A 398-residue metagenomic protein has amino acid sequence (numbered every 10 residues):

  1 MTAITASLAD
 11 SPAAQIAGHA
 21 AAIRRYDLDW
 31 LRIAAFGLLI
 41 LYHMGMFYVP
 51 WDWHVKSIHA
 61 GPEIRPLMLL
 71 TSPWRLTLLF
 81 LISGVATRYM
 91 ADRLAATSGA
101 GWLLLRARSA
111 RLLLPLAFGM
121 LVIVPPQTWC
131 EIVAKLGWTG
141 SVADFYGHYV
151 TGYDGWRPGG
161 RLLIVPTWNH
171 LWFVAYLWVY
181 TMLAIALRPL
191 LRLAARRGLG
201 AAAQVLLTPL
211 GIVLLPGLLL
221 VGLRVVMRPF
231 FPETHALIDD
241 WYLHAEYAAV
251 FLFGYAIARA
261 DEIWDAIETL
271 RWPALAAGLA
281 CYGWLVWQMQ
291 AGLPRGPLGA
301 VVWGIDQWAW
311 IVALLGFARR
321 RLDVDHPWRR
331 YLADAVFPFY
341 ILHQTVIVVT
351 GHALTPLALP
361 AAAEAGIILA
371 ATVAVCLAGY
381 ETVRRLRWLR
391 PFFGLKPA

Functional and structural regions predicted by a protein language model:
M1-V226, F231-D239, R330, P356-A398: Membrane-cytosol interface segments of multi-pass membrane proteins, especially ER/Golgi lipid-handling enzymes
R24-R25, L103, G200-Q204, A260-L270 (+1 more regions): Membrane-interface helix-boundary motifs at transmembrane edges
L38-L41, Y176, P209-L223, E246-A249 (+4 more regions): Alpha-helical transmembrane segments of multi-pass integral membrane proteins
W74-L79, L171-V179, W241-L252, V301-A313 (+3 more regions): Membrane-embedded alpha-helical segments of multi-pass membrane proteins, especially the transmembrane helices
V85-Y89, Y255, G316-R319: Short glycine/serine- and small hydrophobic-enriched flexible loop segments
R108, L112, L116, L270 (+1 more regions): Loop-to-transmembrane-helix entry motif
G119, G278-L386: Alpha-helical transmembrane segments of multi-pass integral membrane proteins
D240-V301: Long, well-ordered mid-to-C-terminal structural blocks that present hydrophobic/aromatic surfaces
